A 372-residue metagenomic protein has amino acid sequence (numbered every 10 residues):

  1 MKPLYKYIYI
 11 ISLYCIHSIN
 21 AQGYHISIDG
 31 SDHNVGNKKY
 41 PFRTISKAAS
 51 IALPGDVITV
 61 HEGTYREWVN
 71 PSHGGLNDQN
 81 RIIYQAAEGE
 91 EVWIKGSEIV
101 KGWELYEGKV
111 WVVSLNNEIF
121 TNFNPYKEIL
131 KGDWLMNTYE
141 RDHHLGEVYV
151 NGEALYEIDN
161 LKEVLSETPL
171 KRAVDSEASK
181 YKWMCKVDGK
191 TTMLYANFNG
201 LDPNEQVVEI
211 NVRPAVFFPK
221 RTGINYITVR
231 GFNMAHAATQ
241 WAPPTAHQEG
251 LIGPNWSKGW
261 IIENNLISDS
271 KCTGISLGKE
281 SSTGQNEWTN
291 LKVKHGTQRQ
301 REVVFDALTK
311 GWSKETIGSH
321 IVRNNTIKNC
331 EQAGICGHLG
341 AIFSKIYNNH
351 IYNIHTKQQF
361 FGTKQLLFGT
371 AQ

Functional and structural regions predicted by a protein language model:
M1-G23: Bacterial Sec-dependent N-terminal signal peptides
G23-W256, I261, S268, S276 (+1 more regions): Extracellular polysaccharide-degrading/modifying enzymes targeting complex plant/algal/animal polysaccharides
I224, S257, I317, A341 (+1 more regions): Small-residue (G/S/T/A) turn/hinge positions that recur once per unit in extracellular repeat modules
Q248-G253, D306-K314, E331-Q332, C336-H338 (+1 more regions): The substrate-binding groove and active-site-proximal loops of carbohydrate-active enzymes, especially glycoside
G278-S281, H338-A341, G369: Short, solvent-exposed turn/loop segments enriched in Gly/Ser/Thr/Pro and often Arg
A341-K357, F368-Q372: Active-site neighborhood of glycoside hydrolase catalytic domains
